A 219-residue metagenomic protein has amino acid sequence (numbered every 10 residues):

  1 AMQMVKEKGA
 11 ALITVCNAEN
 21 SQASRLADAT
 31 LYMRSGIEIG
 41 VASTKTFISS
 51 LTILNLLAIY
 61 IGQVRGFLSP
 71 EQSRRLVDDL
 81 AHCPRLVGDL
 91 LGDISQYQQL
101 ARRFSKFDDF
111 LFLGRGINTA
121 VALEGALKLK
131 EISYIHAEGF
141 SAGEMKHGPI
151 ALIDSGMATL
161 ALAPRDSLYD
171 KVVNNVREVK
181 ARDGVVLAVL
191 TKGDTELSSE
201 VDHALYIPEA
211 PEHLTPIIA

Functional and structural regions predicted by a protein language model:
A1-H82, L162-A210: Glycine-rich phosphate-binding loops that contact phosphosugars or nucleotide phosphates
E19, A29-A158: Active-site phosphate/pyrophosphate-binding segments
E124-G125, S141, V172-V176, A219: Composition- and surface-driven signal marking solvent-exposed, interaction-prone regions in large proteins
M157-R165, A219: Hydrophobic membrane-spanning alpha-helices of multi-pass integral membrane proteins
I207-A219: Short, intrinsically disordered, charge-balanced linker/junction segments flanking boundaries in proteins
